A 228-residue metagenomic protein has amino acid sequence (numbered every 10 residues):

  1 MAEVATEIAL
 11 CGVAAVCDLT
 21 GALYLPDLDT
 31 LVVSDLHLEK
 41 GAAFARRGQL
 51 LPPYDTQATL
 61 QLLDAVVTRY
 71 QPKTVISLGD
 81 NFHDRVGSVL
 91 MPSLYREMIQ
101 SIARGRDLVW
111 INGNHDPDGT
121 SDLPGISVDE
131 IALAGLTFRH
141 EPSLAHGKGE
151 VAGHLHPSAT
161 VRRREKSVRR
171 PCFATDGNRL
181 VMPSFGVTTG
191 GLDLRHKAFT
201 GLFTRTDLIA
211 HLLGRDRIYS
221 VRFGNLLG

Functional and structural regions predicted by a protein language model:
M1-G228: Extended recognition/assembly regions associated with phosphoester-bond processing machinery
